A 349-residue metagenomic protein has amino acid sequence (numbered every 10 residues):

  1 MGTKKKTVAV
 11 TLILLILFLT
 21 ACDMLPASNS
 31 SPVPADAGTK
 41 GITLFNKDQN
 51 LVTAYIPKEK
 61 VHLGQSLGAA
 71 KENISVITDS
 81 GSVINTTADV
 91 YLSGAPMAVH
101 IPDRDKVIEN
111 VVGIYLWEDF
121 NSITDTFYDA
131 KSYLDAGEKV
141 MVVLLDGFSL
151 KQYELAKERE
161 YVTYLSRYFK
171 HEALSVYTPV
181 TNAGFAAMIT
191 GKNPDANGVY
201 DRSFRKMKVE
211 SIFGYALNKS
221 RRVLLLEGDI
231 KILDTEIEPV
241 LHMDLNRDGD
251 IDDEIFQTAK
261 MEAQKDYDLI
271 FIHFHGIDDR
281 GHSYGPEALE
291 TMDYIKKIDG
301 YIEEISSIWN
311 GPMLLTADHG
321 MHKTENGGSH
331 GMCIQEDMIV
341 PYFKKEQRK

Functional and structural regions predicted by a protein language model:
M1-T3: N-terminal secretory signal peptides that target proteins for export/translocation
T7-P26: Sec-dependent N-terminal signal peptides of Gram-positive bacterial secreted proteins and lipoproteins
C22-A54, L63-G64, G68-K349: Feature captures the catalytic ectodomains and active-site-proximal regions of enzymes that hydrolyze or transfer
P57-K58: Terminal, regulation- and interaction-focused segments at domain boundaries
